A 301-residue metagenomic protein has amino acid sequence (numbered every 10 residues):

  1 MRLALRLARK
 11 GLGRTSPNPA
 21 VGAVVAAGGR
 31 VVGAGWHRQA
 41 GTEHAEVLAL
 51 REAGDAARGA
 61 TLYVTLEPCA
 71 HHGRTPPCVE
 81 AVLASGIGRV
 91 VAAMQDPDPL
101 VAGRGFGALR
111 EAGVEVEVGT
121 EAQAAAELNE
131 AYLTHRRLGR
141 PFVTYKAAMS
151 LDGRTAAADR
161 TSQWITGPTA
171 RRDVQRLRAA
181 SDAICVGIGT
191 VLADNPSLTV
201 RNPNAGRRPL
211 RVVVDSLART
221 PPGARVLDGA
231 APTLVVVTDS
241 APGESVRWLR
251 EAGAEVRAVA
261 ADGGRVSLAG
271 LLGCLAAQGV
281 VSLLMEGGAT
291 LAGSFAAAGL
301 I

Functional and structural regions predicted by a protein language model:
M1-S16, L133-H135: Short, basic/aromatic recognition patches
A4, G22, C69, L109 (+5 more regions): Residue-level signal for inorganic ion chemistry
P17-A20, F142-V143: Short, small/polar residue-rich loop motifs at catalytic or cofactor-binding pockets
A20-G29, A147-A148: Short beta-strand scaffold segments in enzyme catalytic cores
V25-A124, L210, V237, A241 (+1 more regions): Zn2+-dependent cytidine deaminase-like catalytic core
G88, V281, E286: Short acidic/polar active-site loop segments enriched in Thr and Asp
N129-G139: Flexible, polar/acidic helix-loop-strand segments at domain edges
T134-H135, T144-V281, T290-G293: Active-site ligand-binding patch in enzyme domains
